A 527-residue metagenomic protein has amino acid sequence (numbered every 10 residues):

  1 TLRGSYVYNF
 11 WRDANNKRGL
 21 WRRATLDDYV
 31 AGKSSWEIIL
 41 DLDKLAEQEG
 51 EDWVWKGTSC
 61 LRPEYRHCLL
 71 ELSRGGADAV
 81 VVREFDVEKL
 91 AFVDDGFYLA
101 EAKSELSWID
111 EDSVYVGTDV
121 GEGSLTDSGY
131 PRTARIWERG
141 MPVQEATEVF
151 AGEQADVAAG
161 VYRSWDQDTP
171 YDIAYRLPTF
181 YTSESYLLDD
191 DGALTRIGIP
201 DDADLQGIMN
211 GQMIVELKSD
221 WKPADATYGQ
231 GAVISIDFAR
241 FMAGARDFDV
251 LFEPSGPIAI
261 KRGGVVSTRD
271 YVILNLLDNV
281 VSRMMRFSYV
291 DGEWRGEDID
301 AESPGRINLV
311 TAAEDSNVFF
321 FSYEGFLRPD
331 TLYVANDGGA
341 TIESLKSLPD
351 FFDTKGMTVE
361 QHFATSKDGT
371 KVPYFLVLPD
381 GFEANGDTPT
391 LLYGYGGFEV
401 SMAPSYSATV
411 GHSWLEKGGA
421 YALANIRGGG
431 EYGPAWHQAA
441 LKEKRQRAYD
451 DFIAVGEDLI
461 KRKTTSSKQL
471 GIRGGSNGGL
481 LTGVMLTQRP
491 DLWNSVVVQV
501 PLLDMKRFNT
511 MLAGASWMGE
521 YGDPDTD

Functional and structural regions predicted by a protein language model:
T1-C60, E71, A158-L177, Y181-K218 (+10 more regions): Non-catalytic accessory segments flanking enzyme active sites
R22-T25, R83-E88, Y130-M141, S185-D190 (+2 more regions): Beta-propeller blade signature
W36, V87-L99, M141-Q154, L188-G198 (+2 more regions): Blade-edge beta-strand/turn elements of extracellular beta-propeller and related beta-sheet repeat scaffolds
I39-L106, D110-D112, R269, L274: A conserved hydrophobic secondary-structure block that centers on an alpha-helix together with its immediately flanking
S73-R74, T118-R132, L217-Y228, V400: Short, conserved, GDST-rich strand-edge loop motifs in beta-rich repeat architectures
P131-L177: Polar, glycine-rich mid-to-C-terminal structural blocks that act as macromolecule-binding/assembly scaffolds
P389-Y393, Y421: Hydrophobic beta-strand anchors of alpha/beta hydrolase catalytic cores
V410, E416-K417, L423-D527: Active-site-proximal cap/loop segments of hydrolase catalytic domains
